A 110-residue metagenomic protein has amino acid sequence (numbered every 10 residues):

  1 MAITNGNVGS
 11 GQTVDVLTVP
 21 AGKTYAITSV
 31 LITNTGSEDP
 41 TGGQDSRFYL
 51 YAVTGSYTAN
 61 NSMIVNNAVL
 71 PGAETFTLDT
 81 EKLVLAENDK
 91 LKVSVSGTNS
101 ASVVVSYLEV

Functional and structural regions predicted by a protein language model:
M1-S29, N34-T35, T54, E87-N88 (+1 more regions): C-terminal interaction-tip segments
N34-T41, E81-V84: Short linear motifs in intrinsically disordered
S37-N66: Short, surface-exposed beta-strand/strand-loop-strand elements in extracellular ectodomains
Y49-A52, I64-N66, D79-E81, S94-V95 (+1 more regions): Beta-strand-rich, repetitive solenoid scaffolds
S56-N88: Intrinsically disordered, low-complexity Pro/Gly/Ser/Thr-rich segments with frequent PxxP/GP/PP motifs and embedded
